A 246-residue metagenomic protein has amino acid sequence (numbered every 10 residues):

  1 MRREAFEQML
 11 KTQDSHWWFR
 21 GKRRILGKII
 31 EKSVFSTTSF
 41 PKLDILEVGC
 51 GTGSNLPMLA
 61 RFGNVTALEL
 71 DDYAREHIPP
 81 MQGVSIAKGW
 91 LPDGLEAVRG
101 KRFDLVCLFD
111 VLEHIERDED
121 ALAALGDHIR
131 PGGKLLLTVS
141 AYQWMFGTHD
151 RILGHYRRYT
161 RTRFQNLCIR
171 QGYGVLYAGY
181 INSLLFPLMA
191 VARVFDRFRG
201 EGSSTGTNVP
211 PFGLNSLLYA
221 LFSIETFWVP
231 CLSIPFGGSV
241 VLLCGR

Functional and structural regions predicted by a protein language model:
M1-K101, L105-F109, E119-L122, P210-F212 (+3 more regions): Conserved N-terminal segment of class I S-adenosyl-L-methionine
E4, L185-R246: A C-terminal cap/extension of S-adenosyl-L-methionine-dependent methyltransferases that defines the acceptor-substrate
E7-T12, L135-R157, R161-I169: Short, glycine-/aromatic-enriched active-site segment of Class I SAM-dependent methyltransferases
A60, P79, E116, R130 (+1 more regions): Short conserved AdoMet
A74, Q143-M145, L184: Feature marks short, surface-exposed loop/turn motifs that line or immediately flank catalytic pockets and channel
D110, H114: A short His-aromatic
E119-K134: A short glycine-rich, Lys/Arg-flanked "PGG" loop and its adjoining helix->strand segment in the class I
Y173-S183: Conserved S-adenosyl-L-methionine
